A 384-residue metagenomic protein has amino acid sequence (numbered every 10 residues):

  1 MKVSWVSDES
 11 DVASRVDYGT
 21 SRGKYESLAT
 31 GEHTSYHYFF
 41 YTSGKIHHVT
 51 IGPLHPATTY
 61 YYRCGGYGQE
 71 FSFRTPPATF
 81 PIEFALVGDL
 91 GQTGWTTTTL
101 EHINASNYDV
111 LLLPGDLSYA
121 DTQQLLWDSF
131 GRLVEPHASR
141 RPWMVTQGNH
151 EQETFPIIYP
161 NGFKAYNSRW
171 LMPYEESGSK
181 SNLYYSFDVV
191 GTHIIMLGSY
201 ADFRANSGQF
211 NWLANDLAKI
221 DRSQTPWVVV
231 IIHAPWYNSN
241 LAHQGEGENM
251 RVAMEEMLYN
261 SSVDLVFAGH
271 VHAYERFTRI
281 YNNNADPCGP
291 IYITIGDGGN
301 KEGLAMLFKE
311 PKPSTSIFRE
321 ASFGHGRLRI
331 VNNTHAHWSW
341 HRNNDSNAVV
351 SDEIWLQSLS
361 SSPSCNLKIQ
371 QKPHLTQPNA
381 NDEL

Functional and structural regions predicted by a protein language model:
M1-L86, G91, A105, A321-S322 (+1 more regions): Acidic, histidine-bearing metal-coordination/catalytic regions of metal-dependent phosphoesterases
M1-V3, V12-R15, Y25, T93-T96 (+5 more regions): Short, solvent-exposed loop/turn elements at domain surfaces
S14, F40-T42, K219-S239, T294-N300 (+1 more regions): Active-site-proximal loop/helix segment associated with metal-binding centers of metalloenzymes
K45-I51, T59-P76, L125-V228, H243-E248 (+4 more regions): Extended active-site neighborhood of metal-dependent phosphoesterases/phosphodiesterases
P81-T146, E151-Q152: Conserved, compact domain cores that house catalytic/ligand-binding motifs in diverse enzymes and effector modules
V87-G91, G115-L117, N149-H150, S199-Y200 (+3 more regions): Active-site metal-binding loops of divalent metal-dependent hydrolases
